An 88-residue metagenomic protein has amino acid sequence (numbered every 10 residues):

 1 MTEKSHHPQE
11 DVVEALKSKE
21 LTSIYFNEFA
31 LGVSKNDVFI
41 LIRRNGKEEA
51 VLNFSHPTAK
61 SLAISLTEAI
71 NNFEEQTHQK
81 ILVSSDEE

Functional and structural regions predicted by a protein language model:
M1-E88: Positively charged, low-complexity terminal tracts and the immediately adjacent first secondary-structure elements
